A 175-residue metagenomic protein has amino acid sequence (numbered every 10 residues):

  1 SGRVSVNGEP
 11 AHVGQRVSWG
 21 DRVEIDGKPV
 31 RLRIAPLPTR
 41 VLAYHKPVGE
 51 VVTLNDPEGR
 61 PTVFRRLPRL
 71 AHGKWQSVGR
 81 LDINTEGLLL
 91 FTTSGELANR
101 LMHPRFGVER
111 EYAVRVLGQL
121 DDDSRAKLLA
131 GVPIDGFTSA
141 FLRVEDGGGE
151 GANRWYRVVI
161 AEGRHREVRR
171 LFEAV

Functional and structural regions predicted by a protein language model:
S1-V175: Basic, flexible Lys/Arg- and Gly-enriched helix-loop patches that mediate nucleic-acid binding at interfaces with rRNA
